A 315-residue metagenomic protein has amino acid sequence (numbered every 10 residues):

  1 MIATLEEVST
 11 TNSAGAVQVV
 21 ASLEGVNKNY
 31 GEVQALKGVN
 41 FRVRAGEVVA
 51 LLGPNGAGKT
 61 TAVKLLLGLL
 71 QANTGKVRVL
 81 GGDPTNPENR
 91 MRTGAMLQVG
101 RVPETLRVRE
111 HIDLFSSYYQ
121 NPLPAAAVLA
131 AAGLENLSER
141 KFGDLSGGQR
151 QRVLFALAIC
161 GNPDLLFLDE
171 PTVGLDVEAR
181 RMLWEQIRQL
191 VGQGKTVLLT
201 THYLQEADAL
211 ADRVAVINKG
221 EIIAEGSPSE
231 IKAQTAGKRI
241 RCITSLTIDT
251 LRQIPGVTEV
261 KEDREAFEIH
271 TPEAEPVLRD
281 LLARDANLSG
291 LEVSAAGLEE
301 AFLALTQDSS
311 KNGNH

Functional and structural regions predicted by a protein language model:
M1-N27, D308-H315: ABC-family P-loop ATPase nucleotide-binding domain
Q18-A21, K28-L199, L204-N218, A224: ABC transporter nucleotide-binding domains
L80, N89, H111, Q120 (+4 more regions): A generic structural signal for secondary-structure junctions that act as hinges or helix/strand caps at the edges
M91, A130, G192, D208 (+4 more regions): Alpha-helix boundary recognition
V108, A125, P228, A295-L298: Structural motif detector for alpha-helix initiation sites
M182-P272: ABC transporter nucleotide-binding domain
G237-S309, H315: Short, charged/small-residue-rich alpha-helical element at the C-terminal edge of ABC transporter nucleotide-binding
